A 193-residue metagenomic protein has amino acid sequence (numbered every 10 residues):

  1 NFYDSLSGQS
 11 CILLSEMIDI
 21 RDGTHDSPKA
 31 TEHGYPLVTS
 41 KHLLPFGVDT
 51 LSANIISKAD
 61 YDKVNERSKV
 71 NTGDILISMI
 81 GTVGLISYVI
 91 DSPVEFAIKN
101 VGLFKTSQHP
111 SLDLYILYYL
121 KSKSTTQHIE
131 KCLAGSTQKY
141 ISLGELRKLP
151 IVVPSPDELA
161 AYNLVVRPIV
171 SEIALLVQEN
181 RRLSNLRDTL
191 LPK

Functional and structural regions predicted by a protein language model:
N1-H25, K148, V152, P156-K193: Non-catalytic DNA-recognition/assembly elements of restriction-modification systems
D4-D49, K58-E66, V83: Low-complexity, Lys/Gly-biased intrinsically disordered segments
G34, S52, I98-N100: A generic structural signal for short beta-strands and their flanking turns/coil linkers
T39, A59-Y61, N65-K123, S142-L143: A short beta-sheet element
M79, E95-G102, A134-A160: A short glycine-rich beta-alpha junction/loop motif
D113-L114, S124-Q127, E158, S171: Hydrophobic/basic alpha-helical segments
